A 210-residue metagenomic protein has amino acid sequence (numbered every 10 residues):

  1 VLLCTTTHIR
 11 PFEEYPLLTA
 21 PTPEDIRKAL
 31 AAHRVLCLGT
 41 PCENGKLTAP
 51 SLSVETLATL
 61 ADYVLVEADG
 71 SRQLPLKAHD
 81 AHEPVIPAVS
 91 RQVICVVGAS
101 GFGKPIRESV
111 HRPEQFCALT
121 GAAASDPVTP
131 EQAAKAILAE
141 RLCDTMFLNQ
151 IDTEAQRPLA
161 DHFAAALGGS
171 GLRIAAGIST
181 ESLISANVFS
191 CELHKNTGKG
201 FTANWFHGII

Functional and structural regions predicted by a protein language model:
V1-P41: N-terminal phosphate/diphosphate-binding loop that engages ATP/GTP or pyrophosphate donors across diverse enzyme folds
L2-T5, C37-T40, V64-A68, L74 (+2 more regions): General beta-strand structural signal in soluble alpha/beta enzymes
E14-E24, H33-V35, G169-A175, A186-H194: Active-site regions of enzymes building and remodeling cell-envelope glycoconjugates
G45-L60, D69-G171, G177-N187, E192: Conserved catalytic-core segment of NTP-binding enzymes
T197-G198: Short linear segments in intrinsically disordered or otherwise low-structure-confidence regions
